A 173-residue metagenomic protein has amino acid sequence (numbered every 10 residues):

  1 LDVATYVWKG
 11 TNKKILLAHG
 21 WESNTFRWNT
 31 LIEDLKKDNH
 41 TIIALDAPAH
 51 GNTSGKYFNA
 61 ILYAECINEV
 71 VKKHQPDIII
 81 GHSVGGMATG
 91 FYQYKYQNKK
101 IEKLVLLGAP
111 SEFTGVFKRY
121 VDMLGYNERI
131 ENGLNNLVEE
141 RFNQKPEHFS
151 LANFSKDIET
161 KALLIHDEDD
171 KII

Functional and structural regions predicted by a protein language model:
A4-K13: Short beta-strand-to-loop junctions in surface cap/lid or active-site-entrance loops
N12, G20-S23: Active-site glycine-rich loops that stabilize anionic/oxyanionic intermediates across multiple enzyme folds
L16-G20, H166: The conserved beta1-alpha1 loop
T25, I32-S54: Conserved alpha/beta-hydrolase
G55-I78: Alpha/beta-hydrolase active-site loop
I80-T89: Gly/Ala-rich beta-loop-alpha elbow adjacent to hydrolase catalytic centers
N98-Q144: Hydrolase active-site cap/lid region
D157-E159, L164-D170: Short beta-strand/loop motif that positions the catalytic acidic residue of the alpha/beta-hydrolase fold
